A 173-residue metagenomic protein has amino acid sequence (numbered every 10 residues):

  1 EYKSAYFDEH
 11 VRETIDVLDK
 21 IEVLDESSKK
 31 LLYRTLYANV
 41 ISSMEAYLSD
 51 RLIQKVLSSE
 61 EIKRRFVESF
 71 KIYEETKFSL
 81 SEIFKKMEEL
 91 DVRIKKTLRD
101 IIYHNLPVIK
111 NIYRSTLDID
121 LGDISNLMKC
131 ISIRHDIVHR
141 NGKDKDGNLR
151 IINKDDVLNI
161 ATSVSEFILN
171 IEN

Functional and structural regions predicted by a protein language model:
Y2-L127: Helix-loop junctions and short alpha-helical segments
E45-V56, S132-D146, E166-N173: Charged/polar positions within long, soluble alpha-helices
D120-D136, L149-N173: Amphipathic, Lys/Arg-enriched alpha-helical patches that create a basic surface for binding polyanionic ligands
